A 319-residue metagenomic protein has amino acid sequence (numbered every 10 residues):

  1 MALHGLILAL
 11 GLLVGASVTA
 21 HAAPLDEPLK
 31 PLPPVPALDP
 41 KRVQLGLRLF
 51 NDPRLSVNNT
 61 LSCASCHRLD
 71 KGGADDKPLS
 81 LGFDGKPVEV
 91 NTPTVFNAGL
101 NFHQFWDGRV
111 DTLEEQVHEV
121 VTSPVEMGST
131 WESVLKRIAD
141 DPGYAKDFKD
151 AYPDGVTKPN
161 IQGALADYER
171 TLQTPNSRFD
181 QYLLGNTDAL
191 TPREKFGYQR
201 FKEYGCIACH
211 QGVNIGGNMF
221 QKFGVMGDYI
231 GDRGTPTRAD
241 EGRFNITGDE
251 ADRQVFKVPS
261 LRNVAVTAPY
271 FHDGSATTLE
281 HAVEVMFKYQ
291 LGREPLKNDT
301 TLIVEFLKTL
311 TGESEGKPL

Functional and structural regions predicted by a protein language model:
H4-S17: Bacterial N-terminal signal peptides
V18-L319: Periplasmic c-type cytochrome electron-transfer domains
